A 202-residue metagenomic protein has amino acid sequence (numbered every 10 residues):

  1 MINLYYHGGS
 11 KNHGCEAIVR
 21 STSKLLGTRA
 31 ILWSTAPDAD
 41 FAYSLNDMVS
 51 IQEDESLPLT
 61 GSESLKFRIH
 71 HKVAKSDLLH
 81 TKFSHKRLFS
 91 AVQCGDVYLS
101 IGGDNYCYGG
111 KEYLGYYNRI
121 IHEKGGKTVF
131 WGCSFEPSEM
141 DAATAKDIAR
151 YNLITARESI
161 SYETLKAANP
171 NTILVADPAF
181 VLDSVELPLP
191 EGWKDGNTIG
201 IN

Functional and structural regions predicted by a protein language model:
M1-N202: Active-site anion-handling motifs in enzyme catalytic cores
